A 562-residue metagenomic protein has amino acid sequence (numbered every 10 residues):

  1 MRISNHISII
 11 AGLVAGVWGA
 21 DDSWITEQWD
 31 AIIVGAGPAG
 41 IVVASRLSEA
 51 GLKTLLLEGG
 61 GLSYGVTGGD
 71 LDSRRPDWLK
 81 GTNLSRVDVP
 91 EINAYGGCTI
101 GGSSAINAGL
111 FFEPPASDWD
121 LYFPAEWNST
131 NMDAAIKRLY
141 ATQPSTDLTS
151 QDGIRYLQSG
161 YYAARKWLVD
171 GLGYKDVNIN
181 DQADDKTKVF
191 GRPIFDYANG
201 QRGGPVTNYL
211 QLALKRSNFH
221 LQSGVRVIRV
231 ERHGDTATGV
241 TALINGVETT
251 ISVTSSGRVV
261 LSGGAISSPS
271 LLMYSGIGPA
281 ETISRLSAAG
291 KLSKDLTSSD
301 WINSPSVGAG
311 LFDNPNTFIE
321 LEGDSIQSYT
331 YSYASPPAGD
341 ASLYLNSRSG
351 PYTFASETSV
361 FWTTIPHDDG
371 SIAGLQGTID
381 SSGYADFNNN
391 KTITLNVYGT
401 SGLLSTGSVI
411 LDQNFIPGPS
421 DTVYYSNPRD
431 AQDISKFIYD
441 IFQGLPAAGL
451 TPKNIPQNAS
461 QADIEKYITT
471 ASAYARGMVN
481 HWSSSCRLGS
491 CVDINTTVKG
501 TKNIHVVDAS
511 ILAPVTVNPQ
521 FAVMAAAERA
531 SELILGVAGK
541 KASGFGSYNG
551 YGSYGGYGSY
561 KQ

Functional and structural regions predicted by a protein language model:
M1-D21, V260, D508, K561-Q562: Fungal secretory targeting signals
Q28-L56: N-terminal Rossmann-like FAD-binding beta1-loop-alpha1 element of flavoenzymes
G35-G37, G59, G264, A509: Glycine-rich Rossmann-fold phosphate-binding loop(s) that bind the pyrophosphate of adenine dinucleotide cofactors
R46-E49, K53, G60-S63, V230 (+1 more regions): Glycine-rich loop(s) and the adjacent beta-strand/alpha-helix scaffold that form part
T67-G171, N396, T400-Y425, A509 (+3 more regions): Redox-cofactor-proximal catalytic regions of oxidoreductases
D118-R229, H233, A237: Conserved redox-cofactor binding core of oxidoreductases
S223, I228-H233, L445-V515: A glycine-rich dinucleotide-binding beta-alpha-beta segment and adjacent secondary-structure elements that constitute
S304, P315-D433, R476-S484, V492 (+2 more regions): FAD cofactor-binding and catalytic pocket of flavoenzymes
